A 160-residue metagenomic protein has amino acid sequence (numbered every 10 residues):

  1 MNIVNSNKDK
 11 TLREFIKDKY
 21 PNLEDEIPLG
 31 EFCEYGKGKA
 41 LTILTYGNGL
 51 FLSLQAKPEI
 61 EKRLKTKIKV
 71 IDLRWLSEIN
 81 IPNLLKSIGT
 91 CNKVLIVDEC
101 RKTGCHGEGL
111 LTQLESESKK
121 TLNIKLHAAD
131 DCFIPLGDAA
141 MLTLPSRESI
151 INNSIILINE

Functional and structural regions predicted by a protein language model:
M1-E160: Thiamine diphosphate
